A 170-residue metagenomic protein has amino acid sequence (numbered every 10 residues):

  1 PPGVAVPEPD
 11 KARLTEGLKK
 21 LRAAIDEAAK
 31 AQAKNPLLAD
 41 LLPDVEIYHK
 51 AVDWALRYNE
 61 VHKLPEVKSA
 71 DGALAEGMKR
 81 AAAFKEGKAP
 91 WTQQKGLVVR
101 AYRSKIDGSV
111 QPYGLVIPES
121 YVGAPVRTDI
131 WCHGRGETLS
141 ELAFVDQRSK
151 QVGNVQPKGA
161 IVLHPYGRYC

Functional and structural regions predicted by a protein language model:
P1-V45: Amphipathic, heptad-repeat alpha-helical segments
P2-A5, D26-A33, W54-Y58, V162-Y169: Acidic/histidine-rich, surface-exposed loop or edge segments in extracytoplasmic proteins
R13-K20, E27, D44-A51, S69-E76 (+1 more regions): Charged, amphipathic alpha-helical oligomerization/scaffolding segments
L38-K63: Amphipathic, non-membrane alpha-helical rod segments
K50, Q111-Y113, R127-T128, A160: Residue-level detector of short, conserved catalytic/binding motifs and their immediate flanks
N59-V126: A domain-start/cap signature at the N-terminus of enzymes
P125-C170: Active-site machinery of serine-nucleophile hydrolases
